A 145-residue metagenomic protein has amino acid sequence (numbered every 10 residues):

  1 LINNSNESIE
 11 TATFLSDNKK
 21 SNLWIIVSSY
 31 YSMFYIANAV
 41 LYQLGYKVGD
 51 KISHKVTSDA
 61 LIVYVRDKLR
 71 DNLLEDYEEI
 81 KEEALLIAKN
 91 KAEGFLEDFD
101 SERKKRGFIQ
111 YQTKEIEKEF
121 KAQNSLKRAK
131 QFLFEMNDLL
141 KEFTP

Functional and structural regions predicted by a protein language model:
L1-P145: Terminal alpha-helical segments
